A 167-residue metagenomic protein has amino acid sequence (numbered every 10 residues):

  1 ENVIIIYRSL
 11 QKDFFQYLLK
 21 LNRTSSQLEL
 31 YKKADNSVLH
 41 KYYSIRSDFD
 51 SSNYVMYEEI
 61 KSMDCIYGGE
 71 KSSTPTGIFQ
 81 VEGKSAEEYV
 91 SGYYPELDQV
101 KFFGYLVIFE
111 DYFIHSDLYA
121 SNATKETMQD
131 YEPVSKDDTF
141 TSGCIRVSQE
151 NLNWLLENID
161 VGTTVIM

Functional and structural regions predicted by a protein language model:
E1-T76, M167: Intrinsically disordered, low-complexity, Pro/Ser/Thr/Asn/Gly/Ala-rich spacer/linker segments adjacent to signal
S72, S85-M167: Exported/periplasmic cell-wall-interacting domains
